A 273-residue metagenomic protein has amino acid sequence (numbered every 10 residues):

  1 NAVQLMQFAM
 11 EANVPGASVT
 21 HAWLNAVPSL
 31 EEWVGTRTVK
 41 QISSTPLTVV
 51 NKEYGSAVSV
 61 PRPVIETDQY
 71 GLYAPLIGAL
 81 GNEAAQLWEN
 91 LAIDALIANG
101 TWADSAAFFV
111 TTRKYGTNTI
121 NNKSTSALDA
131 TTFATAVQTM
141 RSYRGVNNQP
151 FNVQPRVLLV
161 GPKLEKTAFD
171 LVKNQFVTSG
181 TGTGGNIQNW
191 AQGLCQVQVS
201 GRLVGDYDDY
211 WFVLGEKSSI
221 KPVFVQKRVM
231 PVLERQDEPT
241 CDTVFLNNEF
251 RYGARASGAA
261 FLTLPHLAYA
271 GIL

Functional and structural regions predicted by a protein language model:
N1-Y54: Assembly/oligomerization interface modules of large self-assembling protein complexes
M6-A9, P150-R156: Short coil/turn segments at secondary-structure boundaries
A17-T20, S44, T48, P63-A74 (+3 more regions): Short, charged/polar micro-motifs that form catalytic or ligand-binding hotspots
L47, K52, P63, Q149-F151 (+2 more regions): Flexible, active-site-adjacent loop/turn segments at secondary-structure boundaries
N51-E66, K114-N118, N152-P155: Glycine-rich, often proline-containing surface loops adjacent to acidic residues and nearby aromatics that form
V58, L80, L158: Short, conserved catalytic/metal-binding motifs centered on acidic residues
P63-V64, D68-P75, A79-S142, L194: Alpha-helical scaffold segments that mediate packing/assembly in large oligomeric complexes
T112-S142, N152-V157, K163-L273: Sequence/fold signature of self-assembling virion shell proteins
